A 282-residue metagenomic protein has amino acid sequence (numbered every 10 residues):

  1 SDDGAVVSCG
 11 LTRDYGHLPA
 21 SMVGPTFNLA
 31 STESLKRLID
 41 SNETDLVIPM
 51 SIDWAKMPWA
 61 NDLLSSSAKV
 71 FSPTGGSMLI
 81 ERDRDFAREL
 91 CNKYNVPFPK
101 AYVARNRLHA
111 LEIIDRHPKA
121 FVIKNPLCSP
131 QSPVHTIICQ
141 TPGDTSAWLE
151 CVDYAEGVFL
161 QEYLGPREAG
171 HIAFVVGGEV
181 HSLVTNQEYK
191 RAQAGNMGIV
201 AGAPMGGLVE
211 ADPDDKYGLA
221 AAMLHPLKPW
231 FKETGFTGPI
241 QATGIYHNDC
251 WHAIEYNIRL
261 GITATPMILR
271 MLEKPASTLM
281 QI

Functional and structural regions predicted by a protein language model:
S1-T74, L108: ATP-binding N-terminal substructure of ATP-dependent carboxylate-amine bond-forming enzymes
L18-S21, R37-L38, L79-D85, S132-P133 (+1 more regions): Short, charged, surface-exposed secondary-structure boundary motifs
E43-D45, P118, A155: Short, high-confidence coil segments that cap the C-terminus of an alpha-helix and link into the following beta-strand
I52-W54, P126-C128, R259: Short glycine-rich anion-binding loops that position phosphate/pyrophosphate groups of nucleotides and phosphorylated
S65-T136: A conserved helix-loop-beta module that forms one wall/lid of the active-site cleft in ATP-utilizing catalytic domains
V134-G261: Internal nucleotide-binding/catalytic subdomain
R259-S277: ATP-dependent carboxylate-activation loops
M280-I282: Peripheral (often C-terminal) accessory segments that flank ATP-dependent C-N-forming ligase machineries
